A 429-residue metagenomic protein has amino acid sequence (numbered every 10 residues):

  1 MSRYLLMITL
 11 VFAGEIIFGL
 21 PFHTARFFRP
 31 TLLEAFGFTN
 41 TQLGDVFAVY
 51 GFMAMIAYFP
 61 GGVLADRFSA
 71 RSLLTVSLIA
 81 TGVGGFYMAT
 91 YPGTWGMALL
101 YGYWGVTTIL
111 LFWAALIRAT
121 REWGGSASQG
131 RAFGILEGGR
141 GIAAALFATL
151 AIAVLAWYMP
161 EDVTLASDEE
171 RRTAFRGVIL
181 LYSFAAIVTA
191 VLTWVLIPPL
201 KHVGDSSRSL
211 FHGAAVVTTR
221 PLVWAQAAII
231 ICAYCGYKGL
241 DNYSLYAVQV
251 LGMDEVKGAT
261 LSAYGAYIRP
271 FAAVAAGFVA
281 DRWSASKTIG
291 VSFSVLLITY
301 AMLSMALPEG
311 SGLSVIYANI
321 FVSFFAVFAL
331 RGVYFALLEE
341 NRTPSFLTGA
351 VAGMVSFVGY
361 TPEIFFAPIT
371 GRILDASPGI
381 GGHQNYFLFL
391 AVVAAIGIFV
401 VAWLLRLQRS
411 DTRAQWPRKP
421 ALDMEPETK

Functional and structural regions predicted by a protein language model:
M1, P198-Q226, L422-K429: Juxtamembrane intracellular "pre-TM" segments in multi-pass secondary transporters
A25-R29, A144, A148, P221-A273 (+2 more regions): Extracytoplasmic gate region of multi-pass secondary transporters
I56-S69, A272-A285, L374-D375: Helix-to-loop junctions at the C-terminal end of transmembrane segments in multipass secondary transporters
R67-L78, D281-V295: Cytoplasmic membrane-interface "Motif A"-like loop-to-helix N-cap segments of 12-TM Major Facilitator Superfamily
R131-A156, S356-A367: Glycine-rich segments within core transmembrane alpha-helices of 12-TM secondary carriers
A151-P160, S183-V203, V400-L405: C-terminal membrane-cytosol helix-exit motif in multi-pass small-molecule transporters
S284-L337: C-terminal transmembrane helical hairpin of 12-TM major facilitator-type secondary transporters
R342-P378: A late C-terminal transmembrane helix in Major Facilitator Superfamily
